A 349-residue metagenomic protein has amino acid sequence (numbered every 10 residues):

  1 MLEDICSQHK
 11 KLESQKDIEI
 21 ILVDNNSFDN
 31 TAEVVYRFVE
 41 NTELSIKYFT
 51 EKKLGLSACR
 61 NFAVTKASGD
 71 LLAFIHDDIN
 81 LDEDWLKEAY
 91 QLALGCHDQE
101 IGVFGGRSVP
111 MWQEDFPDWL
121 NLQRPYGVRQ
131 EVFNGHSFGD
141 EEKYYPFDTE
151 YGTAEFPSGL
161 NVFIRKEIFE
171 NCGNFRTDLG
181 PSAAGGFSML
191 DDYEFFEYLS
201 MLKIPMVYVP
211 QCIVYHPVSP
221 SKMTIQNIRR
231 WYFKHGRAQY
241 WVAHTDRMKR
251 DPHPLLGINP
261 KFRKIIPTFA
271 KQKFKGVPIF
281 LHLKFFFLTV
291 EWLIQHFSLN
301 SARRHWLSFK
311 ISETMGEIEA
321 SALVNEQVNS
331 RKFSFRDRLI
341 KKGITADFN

Functional and structural regions predicted by a protein language model:
M1-K10: Short, well-formed alpha-helical segments that are part of the catalytic scaffolds of diverse glycosyltransferases
D24-E33, I79: A conserved acidic beta->alpha catalytic loop
E51-A67: Glycine-rich, basic loop-to-helix element that forms the pyrophosphate-binding segment of sugar-nucleotide handling
L72: Short aromatic/hydrophobic "clamp" motif used to bind/position activated sugar donors
D84-P125: Conserved donor NDP-sugar-binding/catalytic core segment of glycosyltransferases
R124-A154: Short, flexible, basic/aromatic active-site loop/helix in glycosyltransferases
P157-G159, P181-F195: Acidic donor-binding loop at a coil-to-helix junction in glycosyltransferase catalytic cores that engages
M206, P210-H305: Active-site-adjacent helix/loop segment of glycosyltransferases that harbors family-specific signature motifs
